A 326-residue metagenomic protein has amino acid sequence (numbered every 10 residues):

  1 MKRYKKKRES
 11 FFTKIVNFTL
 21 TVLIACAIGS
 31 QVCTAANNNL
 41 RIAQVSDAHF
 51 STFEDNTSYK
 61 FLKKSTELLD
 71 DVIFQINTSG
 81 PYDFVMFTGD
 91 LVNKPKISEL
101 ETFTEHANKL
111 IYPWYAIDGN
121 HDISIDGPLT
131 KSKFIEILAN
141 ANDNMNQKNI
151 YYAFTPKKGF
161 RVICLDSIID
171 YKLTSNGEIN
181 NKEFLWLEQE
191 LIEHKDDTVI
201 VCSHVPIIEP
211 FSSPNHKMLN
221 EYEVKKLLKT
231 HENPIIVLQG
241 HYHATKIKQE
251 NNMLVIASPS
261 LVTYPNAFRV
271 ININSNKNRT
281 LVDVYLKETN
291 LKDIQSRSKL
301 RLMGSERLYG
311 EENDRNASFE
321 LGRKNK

Functional and structural regions predicted by a protein language model:
C33-L100: N-terminal active-site segment of His-dependent metallophosphoesterases
N37, N274-K326: A short C-terminal boundary segment appended to hydrolase-like catalytic domains
N39-E54, G159-I169, I200-C202, L254-P259 (+1 more regions): Active-site-proximal beta-strand elements of phosphoester/diester hydrolases
Q44-S46, F84-D90, W114-N120, I200-S203 (+2 more regions): Active-site neighborhood of phospho(di)ester-bond hydrolases with catalytic His/Asp-centered motifs
S51-E54, N93-K96, N120-P128, D170-T174 (+3 more regions): Active-site environment of divalent metal-dependent phosphoester hydrolases
I97, E101-W186, E223, Q249-A257 (+4 more regions): Extended active-site neighborhood of metal-dependent phosphoesterases/phosphodiesterases
K172-E178, I192-Q239: Active-site-proximal segments of metal-dependent phosphoesterases and phosphodiesterases across multiple
S213-V284: Conserved beta-sheet core of the metallophosphoesterase superfamily
